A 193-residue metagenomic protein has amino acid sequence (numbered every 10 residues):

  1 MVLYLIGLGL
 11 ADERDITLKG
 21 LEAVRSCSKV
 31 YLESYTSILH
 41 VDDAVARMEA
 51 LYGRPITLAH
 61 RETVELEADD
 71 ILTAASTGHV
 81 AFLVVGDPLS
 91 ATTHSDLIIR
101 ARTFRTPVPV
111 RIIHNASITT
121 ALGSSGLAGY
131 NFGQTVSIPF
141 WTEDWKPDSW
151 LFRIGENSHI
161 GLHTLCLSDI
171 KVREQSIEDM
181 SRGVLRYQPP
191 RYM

Functional and structural regions predicted by a protein language model:
M1-P109: Class I S-adenosyl-L-methionine
L3, H79-V80, S158-M193: A contiguous loop/helix-start segment that scaffolds small-molecule binding in enzyme catalytic cores
D12, G86-T164: Class I SAM-dependent methyltransferase SAM-binding "motif I" and its flanking Rossmann-like core
Y35-T36, D87, A116-I118, I170-V172: Short beta-alpha junction loops
V41-D43, I113, S117, P189-M193: Secondary-structure junction/capping motif
M48, I71, L151-I154, M180: Generic structural signal of hydrophobic/aromatic residues within well-ordered alpha-helices of folded domains
H60, A128-N131, M193: Short, solvent-exposed coil/turn linker segments
